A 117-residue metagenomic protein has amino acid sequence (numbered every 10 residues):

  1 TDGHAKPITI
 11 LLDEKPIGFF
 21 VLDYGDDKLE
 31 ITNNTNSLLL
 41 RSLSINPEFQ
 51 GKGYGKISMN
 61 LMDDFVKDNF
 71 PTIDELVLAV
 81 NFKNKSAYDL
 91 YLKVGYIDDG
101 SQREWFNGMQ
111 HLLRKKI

Functional and structural regions predicted by a protein language model:
T1-S42, N46-E48, F65-N69, E104: Acetyl-CoA-dependent GNAT
I8, S37, T72-Y88, L92-G95 (+1 more regions): C-terminal "cap" of GNAT-fold acetyltransferases
G25-I31, G55-M59, L78-F82: Short, functional N-terminal and low-complexity linear motifs
I45, G51-F65, D89, K93: Conserved acetyl-CoA-binding loop-helix of GNAT-fold acetyltransferases
L61-L76: Short, charged helix-to-loop "capping" segments that act as catalytic/coupling loops
